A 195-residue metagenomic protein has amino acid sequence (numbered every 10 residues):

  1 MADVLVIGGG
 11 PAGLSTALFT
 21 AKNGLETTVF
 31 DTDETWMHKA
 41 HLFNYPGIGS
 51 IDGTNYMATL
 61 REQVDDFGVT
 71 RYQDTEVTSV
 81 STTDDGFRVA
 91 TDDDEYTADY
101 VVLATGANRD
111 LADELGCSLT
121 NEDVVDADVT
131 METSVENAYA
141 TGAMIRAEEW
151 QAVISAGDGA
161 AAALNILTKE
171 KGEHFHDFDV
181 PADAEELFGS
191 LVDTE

Functional and structural regions predicted by a protein language model:
M1-D3, L14, L18-F19, G172-E195: Haloarchaeal acidic low-complexity proteome signature biased toward cell-envelope/secretome components but also
A2-N55: Beta1-alpha1 glycine-rich phosphate/pyrophosphate-binding loop at the start of Rossmann-like nucleotide-binding domains
L5-I7, E95-A107: Short hydrophobic core segments
K22, A107-E148: FAD-site-proximal beta/loop scaffold in flavoenzymes
G53-R71: Helical element adjacent to the flavin cofactor pocket in flavoenzyme catalytic cores
R71-Q73, L103, A140-T141: A structural signal for the hydrophobic beta-strands that form the central parallel beta-sheet of Rossmann-like
Q73-G86: A conserved short coil-to-beta-strand element within the FAD-binding core of flavoproteins
T141-E185: A conserved FAD-binding loop/helix module that cradles the flavin
